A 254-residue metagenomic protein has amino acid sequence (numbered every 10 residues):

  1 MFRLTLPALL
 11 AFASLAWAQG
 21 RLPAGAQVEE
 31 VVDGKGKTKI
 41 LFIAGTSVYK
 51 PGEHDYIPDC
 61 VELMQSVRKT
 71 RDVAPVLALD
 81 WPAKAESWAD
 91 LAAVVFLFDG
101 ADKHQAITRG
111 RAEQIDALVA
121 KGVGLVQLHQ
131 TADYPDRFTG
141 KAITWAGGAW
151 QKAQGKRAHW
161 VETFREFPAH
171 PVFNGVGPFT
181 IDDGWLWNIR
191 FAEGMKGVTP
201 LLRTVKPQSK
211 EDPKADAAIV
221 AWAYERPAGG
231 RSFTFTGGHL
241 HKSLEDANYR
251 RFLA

Functional and structural regions predicted by a protein language model:
M1-A8: Bacterial N-terminal signal peptides that target proteins for export
A8-A18: Hydrophobic h-region of N-terminal signal peptides that target proteins for export in Gram-negative bacteria
G20-Q27, V31, R68, G148-G229: Catalytic beta-strand/loop cores that center a nucleophilic Ser/Cys/Thr and support acyl-enzyme chemistry
R21-P23, V28-E30, F42, V48-P135: Helical hinge/lid and interdomain linker segments adjacent to catalytic or ligand-binding clefts that mediate domain
T38: Nucleotide donor/acceptor-binding cores
V48-E53, Q208-D212, K242-D246: Short, solvent-exposed loop/turn elements at domain surfaces
A101-P178: A glycine-rich, often tryptophan-bearing local segment used as a flexible ligand/cofactor-contacting loop or short
